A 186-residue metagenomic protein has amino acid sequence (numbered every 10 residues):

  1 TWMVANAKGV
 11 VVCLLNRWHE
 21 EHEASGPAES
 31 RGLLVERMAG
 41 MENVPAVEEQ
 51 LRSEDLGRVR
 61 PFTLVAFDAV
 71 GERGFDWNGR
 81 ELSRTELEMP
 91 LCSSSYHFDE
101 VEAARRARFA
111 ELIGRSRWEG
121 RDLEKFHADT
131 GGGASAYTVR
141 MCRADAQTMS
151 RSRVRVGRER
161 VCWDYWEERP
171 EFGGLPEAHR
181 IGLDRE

Functional and structural regions predicted by a protein language model:
T1-E186: N-terminal nucleophile
